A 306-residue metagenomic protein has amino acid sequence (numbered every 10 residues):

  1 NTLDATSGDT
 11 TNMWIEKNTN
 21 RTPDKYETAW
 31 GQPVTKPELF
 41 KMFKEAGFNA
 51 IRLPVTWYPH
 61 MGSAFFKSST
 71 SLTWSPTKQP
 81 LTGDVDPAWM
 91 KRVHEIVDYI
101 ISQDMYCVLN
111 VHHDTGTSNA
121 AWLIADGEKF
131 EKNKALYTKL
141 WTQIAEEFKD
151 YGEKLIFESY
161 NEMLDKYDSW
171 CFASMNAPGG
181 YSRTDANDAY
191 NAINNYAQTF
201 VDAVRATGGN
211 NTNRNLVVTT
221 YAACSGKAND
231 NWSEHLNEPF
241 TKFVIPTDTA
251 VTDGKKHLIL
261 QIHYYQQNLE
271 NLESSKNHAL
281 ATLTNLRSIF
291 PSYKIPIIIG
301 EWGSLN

Functional and structural regions predicted by a protein language model:
N1-G8, I51, I297, N306: Short intrinsically disordered, low-complexity coil segments enriched in acidic
N1-M13, P59-F65: Short, solvent-exposed beta-strand-terminating loops
L3, Y58-H60, D114, D165-K166 (+2 more regions): Active-site loop signature of alpha/beta-hydrolase-fold enzymes
T6-S7, S63-F65, N119-A120, D168-W170 (+2 more regions): Short, solvent-exposed loop/turn and secondary-structure capping segments
S7-Y26, S69-P80, C171-D185: A solvent-exposed, charged loop/short amphipathic helix patch at secondary-structure junctions
G8-T11, I15, A46, Y106 (+2 more regions): A general, composition-driven signal for non-globular sequence regions
R21-D24, T138-T142, E146-K154, Y160-N306: Extracellular glycoside hydrolase catalytic/binding regions
T22-I51, V55, P59-M61, F65-S159 (+1 more regions): An active-site-proximal structural segment forming one wall of the substrate-binding cleft that immediately precedes
